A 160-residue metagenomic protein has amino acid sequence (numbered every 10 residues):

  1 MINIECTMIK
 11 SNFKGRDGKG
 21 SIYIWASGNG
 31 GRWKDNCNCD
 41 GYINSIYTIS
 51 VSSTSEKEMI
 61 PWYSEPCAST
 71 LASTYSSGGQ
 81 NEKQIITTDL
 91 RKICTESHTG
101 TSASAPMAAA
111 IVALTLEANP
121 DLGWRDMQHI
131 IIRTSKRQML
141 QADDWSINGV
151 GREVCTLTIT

Functional and structural regions predicted by a protein language model:
M1, G20-S21, Y47-S50, W62-S64 (+1 more regions): C-terminal subdomain of the subtilisin-like protease fold in secreted/lumenal serine endopeptidases
I2-I22, N38-Y47: Catalytic-core regions built around general acid/base machinery
C6-I9, A109, A113, R125 (+2 more regions): Solvent-exposed, polar/charged alpha-helical surfaces in well-ordered, non-transmembrane soluble domains, broadly
S11-K14, N29, T54, Y75 (+2 more regions): Phosphate/oxyanion-binding loops and surfaces in catalytic or ligand/nucleic-acid-binding neighborhoods
R16-K19, K83, T87-I93, Q138-A142: Active-site core segment of subtilase-fold serine proteases
Y23-G28, V51-S52: Active-site neighborhood of phospho(di)ester-bond hydrolases with catalytic His/Asp-centered motifs
R32-N36, M59-I60: Extracytoplasmic/secreted cell-surface and envelope-processing proteins
D40-E117, D121, R125: Extracellular S/T/G-rich loop segment that most often corresponds to the catalytic His/Ser-adjacent loop
